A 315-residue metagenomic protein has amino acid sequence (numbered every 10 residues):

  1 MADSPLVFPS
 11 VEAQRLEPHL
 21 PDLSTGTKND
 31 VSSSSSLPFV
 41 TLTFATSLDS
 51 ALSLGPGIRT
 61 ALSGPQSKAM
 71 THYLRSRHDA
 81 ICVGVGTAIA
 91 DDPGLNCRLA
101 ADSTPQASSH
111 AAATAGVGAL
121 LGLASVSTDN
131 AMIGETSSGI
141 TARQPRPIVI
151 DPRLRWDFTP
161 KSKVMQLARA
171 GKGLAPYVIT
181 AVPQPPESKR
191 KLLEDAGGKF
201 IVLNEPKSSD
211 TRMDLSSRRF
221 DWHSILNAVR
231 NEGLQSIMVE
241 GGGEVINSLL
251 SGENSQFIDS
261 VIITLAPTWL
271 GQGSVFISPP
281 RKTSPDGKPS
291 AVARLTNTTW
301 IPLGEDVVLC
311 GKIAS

Functional and structural regions predicted by a protein language model:
M1-S315: Enzymes that bind and transform nitrogen-containing heteroaromatic metabolites
